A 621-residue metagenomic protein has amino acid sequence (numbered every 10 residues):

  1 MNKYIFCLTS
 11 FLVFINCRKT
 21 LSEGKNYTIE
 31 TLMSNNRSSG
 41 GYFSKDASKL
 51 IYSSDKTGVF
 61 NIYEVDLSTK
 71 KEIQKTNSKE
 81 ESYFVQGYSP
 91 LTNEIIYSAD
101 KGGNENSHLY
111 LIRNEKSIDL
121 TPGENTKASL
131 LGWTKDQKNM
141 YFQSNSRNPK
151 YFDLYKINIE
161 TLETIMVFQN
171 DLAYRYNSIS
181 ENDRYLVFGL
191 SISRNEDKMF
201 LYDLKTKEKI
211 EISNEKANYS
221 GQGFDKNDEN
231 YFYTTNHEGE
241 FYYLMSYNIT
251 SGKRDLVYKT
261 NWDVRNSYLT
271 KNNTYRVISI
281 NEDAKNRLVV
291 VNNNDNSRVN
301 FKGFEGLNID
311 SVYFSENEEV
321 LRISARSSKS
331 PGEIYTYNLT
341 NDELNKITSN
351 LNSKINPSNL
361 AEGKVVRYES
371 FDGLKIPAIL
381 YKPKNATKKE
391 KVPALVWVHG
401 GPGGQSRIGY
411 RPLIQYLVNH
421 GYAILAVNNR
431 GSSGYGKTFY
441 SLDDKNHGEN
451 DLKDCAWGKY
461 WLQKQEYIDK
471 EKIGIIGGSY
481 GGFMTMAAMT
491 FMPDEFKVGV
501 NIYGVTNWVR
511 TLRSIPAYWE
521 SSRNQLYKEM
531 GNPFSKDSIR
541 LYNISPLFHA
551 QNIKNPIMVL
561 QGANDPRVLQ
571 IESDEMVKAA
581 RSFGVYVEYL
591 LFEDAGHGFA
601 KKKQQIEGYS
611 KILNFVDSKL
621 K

Functional and structural regions predicted by a protein language model:
M1-Y4, K621: Positively charged n-region of N-terminal signal peptides that target proteins for export
Y4-L12: Sec-dependent N-terminal signal peptides
L21-N26, S53-Q74, D100-D119, N139 (+7 more regions): Beta-propeller blade-edge and WD-like acidic-aromatic loop motif
G24, M33, Y268-I278, V290-K302 (+11 more regions): Extracellular/periplasmic ectodomains of large secreted or surface enzymes and adhesion receptors
N35-I51, E80-S98, L109, E124-Q143 (+9 more regions): Conserved beta-propeller blade repeats
S349-E471, G478-S479, T506, R513-S521: Cap/lid segment of the alpha/beta-hydrolase catalytic domain
N429-K621: Active-site-proximal cap/loop segments of hydrolase catalytic domains
